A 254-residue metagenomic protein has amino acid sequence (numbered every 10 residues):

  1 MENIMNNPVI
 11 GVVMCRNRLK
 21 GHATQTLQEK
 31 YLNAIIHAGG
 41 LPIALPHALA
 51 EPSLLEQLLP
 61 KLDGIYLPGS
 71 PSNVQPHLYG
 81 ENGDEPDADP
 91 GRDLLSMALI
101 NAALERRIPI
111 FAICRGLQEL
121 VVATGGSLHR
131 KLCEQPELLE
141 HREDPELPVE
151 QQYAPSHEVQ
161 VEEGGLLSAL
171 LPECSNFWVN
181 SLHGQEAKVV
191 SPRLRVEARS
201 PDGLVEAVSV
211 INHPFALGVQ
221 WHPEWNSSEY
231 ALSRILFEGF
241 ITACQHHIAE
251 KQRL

Functional and structural regions predicted by a protein language model:
M1-F111, V121-H129, C133-L171, W178 (+5 more regions): N-terminal beta1-alpha1 cap of cysteine-dependent amidohydrolase-like domains
C114: Conserved G/P- and acidic residue-centered "switch" motifs that form tight phosphate/ATP-binding loops in soluble
L117: The feature captures the ABC ATPase H-loop/switch
R195: Phosphate-recognition beta-domain surfaces
L217-Q220: Active-site-proximal beta-strand elements of phosphoester/diester hydrolases
